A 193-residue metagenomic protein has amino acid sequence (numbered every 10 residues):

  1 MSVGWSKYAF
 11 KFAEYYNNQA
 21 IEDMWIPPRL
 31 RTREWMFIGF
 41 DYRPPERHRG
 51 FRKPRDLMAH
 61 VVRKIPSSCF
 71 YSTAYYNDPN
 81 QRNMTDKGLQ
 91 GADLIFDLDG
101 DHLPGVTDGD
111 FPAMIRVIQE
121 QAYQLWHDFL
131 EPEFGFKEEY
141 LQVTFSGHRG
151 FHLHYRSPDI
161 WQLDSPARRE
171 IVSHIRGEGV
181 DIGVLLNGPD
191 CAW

Functional and structural regions predicted by a protein language model:
M1-S146, P158-S165, G177-W193: Signature for HUH/AEP ssDNA processing cores
F151-S157: A short beta-strand motif that forms the metal-chelation/ATP-contact edge of phosphoryl-transfer active sites
R168-V172: Short amphipathic alpha-helices in soluble, non-transmembrane regions that often serve as interface/regulatory elements
